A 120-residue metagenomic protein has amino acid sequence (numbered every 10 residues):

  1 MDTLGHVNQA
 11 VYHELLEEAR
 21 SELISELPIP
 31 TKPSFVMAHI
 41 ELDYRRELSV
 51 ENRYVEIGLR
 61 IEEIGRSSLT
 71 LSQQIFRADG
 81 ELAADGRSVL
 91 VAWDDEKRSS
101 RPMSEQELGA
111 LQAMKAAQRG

Functional and structural regions predicted by a protein language model:
M1-E56, E62-G120: Terminal targeting signals and extreme-terminal segments of soluble enzymes
